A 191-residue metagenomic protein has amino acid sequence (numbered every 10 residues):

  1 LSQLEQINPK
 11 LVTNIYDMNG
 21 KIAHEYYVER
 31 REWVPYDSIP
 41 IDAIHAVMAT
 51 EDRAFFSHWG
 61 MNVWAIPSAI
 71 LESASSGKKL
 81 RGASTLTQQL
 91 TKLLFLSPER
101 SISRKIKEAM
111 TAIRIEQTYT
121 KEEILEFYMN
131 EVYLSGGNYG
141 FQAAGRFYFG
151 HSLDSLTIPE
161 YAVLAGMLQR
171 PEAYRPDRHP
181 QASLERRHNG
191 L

Functional and structural regions predicted by a protein language model:
L1-I15, A54, A74: N-terminal type II signal-anchor transmembrane helix that functions as the membrane-insertion/stop-transfer segment
Q6-I7, Y26-Y27, W59-A65, A83-S84 (+1 more regions): Short, glycine-/polar-rich solvent-exposed loops and beta-turns at beta-strand/coil boundaries
Q6-N8, Y16, I39-D42, T120 (+1 more regions): Extracellular/periplasmic catalytic domains that process cell-envelope and extracellular macromolecules
H24-E32, Q169-A173: Acidic/histidine-rich, surface-exposed loop or edge segments in extracytoplasmic proteins
Y27-Y36, T50, A109-M110: N-terminal post-signal-peptidase region of extra-cytosolic proteins
P35-L86, Y139-A144, F149, L156 (+1 more regions): Flexible, acidic/glycine-enriched loop-and-adjacent beta/alpha segments that face the extracytoplasmic/periplasmic side
K78-L191: Non-catalytic, structured segments within soluble enzyme domains
